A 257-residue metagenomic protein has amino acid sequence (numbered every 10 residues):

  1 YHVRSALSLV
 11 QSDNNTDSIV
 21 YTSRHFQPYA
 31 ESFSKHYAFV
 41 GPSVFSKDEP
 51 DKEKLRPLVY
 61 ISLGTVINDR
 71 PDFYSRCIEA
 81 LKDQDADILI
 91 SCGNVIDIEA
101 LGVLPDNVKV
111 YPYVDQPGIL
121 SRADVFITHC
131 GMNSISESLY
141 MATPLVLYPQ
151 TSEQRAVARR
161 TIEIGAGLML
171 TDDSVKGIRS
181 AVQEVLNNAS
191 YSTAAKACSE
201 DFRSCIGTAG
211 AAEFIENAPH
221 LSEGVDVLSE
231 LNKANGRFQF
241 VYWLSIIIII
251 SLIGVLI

Functional and structural regions predicted by a protein language model:
Y1-V59, L63-A86, A100, A197: Nucleotide-sugar-dependent glycosyltransferase catalytic domains
T16, Y37, N107-K109, G167: Short, conserved active-site loop motifs that form the nucleotide-linked donor/cofactor pocket
I61, I88-I90, L147: Structural beta-sheet core signal
C92, I96-Y113: Nucleotide-activated donor-binding/catalytic signature segment of Leloir-type glycosyltransferases, i.e., the conserved
Y113-R160: A donor-sugar binding/catalytic signature common to diverse glycosyltransferases and related nucleotide-sugar
S152-A181: Change "using UDP/GDP/dTDP sugars" to "using nucleotide sugars
G177-I257: C-terminal amphipathic helix plus adjacent low-complexity, charged tail appended to glycosyltransferase catalytic
